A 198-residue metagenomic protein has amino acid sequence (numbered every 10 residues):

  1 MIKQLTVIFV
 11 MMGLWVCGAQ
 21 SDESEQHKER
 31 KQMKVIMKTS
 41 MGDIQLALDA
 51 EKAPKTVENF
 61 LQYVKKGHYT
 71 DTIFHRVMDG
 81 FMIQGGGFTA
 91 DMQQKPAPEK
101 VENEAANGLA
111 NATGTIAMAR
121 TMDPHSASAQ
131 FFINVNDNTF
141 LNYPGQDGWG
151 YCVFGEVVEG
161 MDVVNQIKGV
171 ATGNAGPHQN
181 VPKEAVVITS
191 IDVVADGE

Functional and structural regions predicted by a protein language model:
I2-I8: Sec-dependent signal peptide recognition, specifically the positively charged N-region followed immediately by
L5, C17-E198: Cyclophilin-like peptidyl-prolyl cis-trans isomerases
V10-G18: Hydrophobic h-region of N-terminal signal peptides that target proteins for export in Gram-negative bacteria
